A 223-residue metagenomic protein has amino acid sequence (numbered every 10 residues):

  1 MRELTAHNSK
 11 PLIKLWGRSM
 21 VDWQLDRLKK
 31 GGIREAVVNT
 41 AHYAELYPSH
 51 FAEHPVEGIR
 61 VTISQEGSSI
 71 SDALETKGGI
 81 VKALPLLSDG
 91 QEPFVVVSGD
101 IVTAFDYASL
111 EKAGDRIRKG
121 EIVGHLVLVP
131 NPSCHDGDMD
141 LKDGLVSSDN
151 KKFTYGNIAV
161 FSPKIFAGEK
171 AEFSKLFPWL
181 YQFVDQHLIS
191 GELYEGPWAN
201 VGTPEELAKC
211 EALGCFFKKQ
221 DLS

Functional and structural regions predicted by a protein language model:
M1, Y47-F51, C210: Hydrophobic packing residues within well-ordered alpha-helices of enzyme cores
M1-L15, K29-G31: Glycine-rich N-terminal loop/short-helix segment of MobA-like nucleotidyltransferase
R18-V97, G168-A171: Conserved N-terminal catalytic core of the sugar/cofactor nucleotidyltransferase
L25-D26, A52, V81, A104-R116: Short alpha-helix within the catalytic core of nucleotide-sugar-dependent glycosyltransferases
V38, V96, G124-V127, G191: Structural beta-sheet core signal
A41, S64-E66, V127, D149 (+1 more regions): Conserved beta-strand termini and adjacent loop/short-helix elements that scaffold enzyme active sites in alpha/beta
H42, G124-M139: Short beta-strand-to-loop element that shapes/binds the nucleotide-sugar donor at the catalytic cleft/hinge
V95, V102, A108-K119, N131-S133 (+1 more regions): Catalytic-core segments of class I nucleotidyltransferases/pyrophosphorylases that form NMP-activated intermediates
